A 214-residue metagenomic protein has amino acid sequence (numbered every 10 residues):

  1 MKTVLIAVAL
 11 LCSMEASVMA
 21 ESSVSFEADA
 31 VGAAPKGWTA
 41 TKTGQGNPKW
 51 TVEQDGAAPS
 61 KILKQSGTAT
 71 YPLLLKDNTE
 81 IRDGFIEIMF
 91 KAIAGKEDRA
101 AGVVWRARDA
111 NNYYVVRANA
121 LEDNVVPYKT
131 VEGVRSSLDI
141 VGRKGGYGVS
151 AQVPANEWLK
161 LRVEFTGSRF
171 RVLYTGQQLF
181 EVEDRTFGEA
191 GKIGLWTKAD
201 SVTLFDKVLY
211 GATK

Functional and structural regions predicted by a protein language model:
I6-E15: Bacterial N-terminal signal peptides
A16-S22: Boundary at the C-terminal end of the N-terminal hydrophobic targeting segment
F26, I88, V163, D206-Y210: Extracellular beta-strand elements of beta-rich domains used for carbohydrate recognition/degradation or cell-matrix
V31, Q65-R135: Secretory/extracellular carbohydrate-interaction modules and structurally similar beta-sandwich "look-alikes"
A33-I62, T68-T70: Extracellular glycan-recognition surfaces and repeat-rich motifs
V134-R162: Short, aromatic/His-centered strand-loop micro-motif at the edge of beta-sheets
S168, L173-G194: Short, solvent-exposed beta-strand-to-loop segments that form ligand-recognition rims of beta-rich domains
F187-K214: Ligand-recognition surfaces built from glycine- and aromatic
